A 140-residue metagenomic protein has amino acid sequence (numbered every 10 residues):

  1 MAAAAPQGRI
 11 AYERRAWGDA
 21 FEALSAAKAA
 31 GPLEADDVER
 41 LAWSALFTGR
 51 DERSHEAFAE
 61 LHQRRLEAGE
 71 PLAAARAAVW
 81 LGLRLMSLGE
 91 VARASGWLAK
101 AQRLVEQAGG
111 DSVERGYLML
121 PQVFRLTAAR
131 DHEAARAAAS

Functional and structural regions predicted by a protein language model:
A2-A4, D19, D36: Alpha-helix N-cap/N′ positions at the starts of helices
A5-E13, V38-D51, A75-V91, E114-D131: Tandem amphipathic alpha-helical repeat scaffolds
G8, A23, A27, P32-A57 (+1 more regions): N-terminal alpha-helical targeting/anchoring segments
A11, L24, A45, F58 (+5 more regions): Eukaryotic all-alpha helical interaction scaffolds
R15-K28, A101: Repeat-mediated protein-protein interaction surfaces in helical alpha-solenoids
A27-L33, R64-P71, R103-E114: Flexible helix-coil transition and linker loops at the boundaries of alpha-helical arrays
E133-S140: Short, intrinsically disordered, charge-balanced linker/junction segments flanking boundaries in proteins
